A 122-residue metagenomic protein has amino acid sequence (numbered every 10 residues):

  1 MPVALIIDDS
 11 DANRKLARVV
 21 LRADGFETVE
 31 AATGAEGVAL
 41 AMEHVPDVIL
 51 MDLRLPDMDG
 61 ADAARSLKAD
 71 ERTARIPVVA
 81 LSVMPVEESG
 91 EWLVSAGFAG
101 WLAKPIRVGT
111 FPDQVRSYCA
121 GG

Functional and structural regions predicted by a protein language model:
D8, L55: Conserved acidic carboxylate
A12, T33-E36, D59-R65: Acidic catalytic/metal-coordinating carboxylates
K15-A23: Charged docking surfaces used in two-component/phosphorelay signaling
R18, D62, M84-L102, G109 (+2 more regions): Alpha4 helix (beta4-alpha4-beta5 surface) of REC/receiver domains from two-component response regulators
G25-A32, L40: Short hydrophobic/Thr-rich beta-strand motif most characteristic of the beta2 strand and flanking loop of CheY-like
A39, A61-A74: Short amphipathic alpha-helix used as the core "switch/output" element in two-component signaling
D52, S82: Active-site residues of response regulator receiver
P56, A74, V86: The feature encodes the CheY-like receiver
